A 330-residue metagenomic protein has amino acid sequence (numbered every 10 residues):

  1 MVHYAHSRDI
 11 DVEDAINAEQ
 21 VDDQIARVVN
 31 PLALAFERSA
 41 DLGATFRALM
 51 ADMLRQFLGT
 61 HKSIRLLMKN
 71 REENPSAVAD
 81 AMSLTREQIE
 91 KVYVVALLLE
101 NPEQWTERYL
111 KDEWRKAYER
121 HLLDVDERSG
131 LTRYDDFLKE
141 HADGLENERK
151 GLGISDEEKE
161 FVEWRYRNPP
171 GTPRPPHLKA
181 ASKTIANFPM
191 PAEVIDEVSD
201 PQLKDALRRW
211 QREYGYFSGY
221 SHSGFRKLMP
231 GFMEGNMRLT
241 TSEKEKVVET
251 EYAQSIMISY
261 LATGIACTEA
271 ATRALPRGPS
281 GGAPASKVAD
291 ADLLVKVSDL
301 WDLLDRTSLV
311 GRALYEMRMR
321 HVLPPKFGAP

Functional and structural regions predicted by a protein language model:
M1-A48, R115-P330: Secondary-shell segments that build the walls of catalytic and ion/ligand-binding clefts
A35-E100: Long, hydrophobic/aromatic-enriched structural stretches that serve as scaffold segments
P75-T132: Long, hydrophobic, well-ordered secondary-structure blocks that form the structural core and pocket-lining surfaces
